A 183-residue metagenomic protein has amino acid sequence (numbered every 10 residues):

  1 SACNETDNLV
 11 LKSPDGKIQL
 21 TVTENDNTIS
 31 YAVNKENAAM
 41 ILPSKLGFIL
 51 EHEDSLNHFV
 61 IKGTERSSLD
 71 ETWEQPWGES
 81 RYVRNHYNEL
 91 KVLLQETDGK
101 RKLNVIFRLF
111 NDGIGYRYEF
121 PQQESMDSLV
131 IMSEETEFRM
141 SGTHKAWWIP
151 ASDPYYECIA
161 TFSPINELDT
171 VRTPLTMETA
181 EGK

Functional and structural regions predicted by a protein language model:
S1-N8: Bacterial Sec-dependent signal peptides at the C-terminal "C-region" and cleavage site
N8-K183: N-terminal accessory beta-strand-rich subdomains and adjacent acidic, glycine-rich linkers that precede catalytic cores
